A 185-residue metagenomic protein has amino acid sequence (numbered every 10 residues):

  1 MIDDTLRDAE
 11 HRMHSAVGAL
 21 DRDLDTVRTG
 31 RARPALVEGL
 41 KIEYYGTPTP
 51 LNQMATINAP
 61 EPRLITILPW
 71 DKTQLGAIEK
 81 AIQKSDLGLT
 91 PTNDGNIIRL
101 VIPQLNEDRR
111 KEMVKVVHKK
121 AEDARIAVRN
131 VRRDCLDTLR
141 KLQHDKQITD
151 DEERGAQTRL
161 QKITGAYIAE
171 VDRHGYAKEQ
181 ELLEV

Functional and structural regions predicted by a protein language model:
M1-G76: A positional/architectural concept
R22, K80-G88, K119-D123, R133: Short, intrinsically disordered, mixed-charge
V27-Y45, T49-M54, N58-P60, T92-Q104 (+3 more regions): Glycine/charge-rich, flexible interdomain linkers and switch-proximal surface loops that mediate coupling
E61, D71, D86, I102-N106 (+1 more regions): Generic hydrophobic/packing signal
P62-T92, N96: Glycine-rich active-site/cofactor-binding loop and its immediate structural neighborhood
I98-V185: Positively charged, low-complexity, intrinsically disordered RNA-binding extensions
